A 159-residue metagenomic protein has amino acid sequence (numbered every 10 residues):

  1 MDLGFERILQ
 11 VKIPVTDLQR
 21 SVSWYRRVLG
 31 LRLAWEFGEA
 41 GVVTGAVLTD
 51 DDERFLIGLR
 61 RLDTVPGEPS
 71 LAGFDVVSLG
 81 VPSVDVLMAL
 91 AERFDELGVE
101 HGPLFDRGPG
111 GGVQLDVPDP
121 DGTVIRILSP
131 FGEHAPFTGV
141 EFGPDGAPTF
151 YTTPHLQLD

Functional and structural regions predicted by a protein language model:
M1, L62-G67: Short beta-strand/turn micro-motifs at beta-sheet edges
M1-G4, A91-D159: Vicinal oxygen chelate
L3-F5, P14-L56: Core segments of cupin and vicinal oxygen chelate
R7-T16, V47, D51, G67-R93 (+2 more regions): Vicinal oxygen chelate
V22-S23, I57, M88, I125-R126: Alpha-helical elements of the RecA-like P-loop NTPase motor core of helicases
E39, T49, L62, R107 (+1 more regions): Residue-level structural signal for beta-strand termini and adjacent loop
A40-V42, V65-P66, F131-H134: Flexible, glycine-rich phosphate/dinucleotide-binding loops and adjacent beta-alpha linkers at cofactor/substrate
L59-T64, V99-E100: Short amphipathic beta-strand starts and helix->beta connectors
